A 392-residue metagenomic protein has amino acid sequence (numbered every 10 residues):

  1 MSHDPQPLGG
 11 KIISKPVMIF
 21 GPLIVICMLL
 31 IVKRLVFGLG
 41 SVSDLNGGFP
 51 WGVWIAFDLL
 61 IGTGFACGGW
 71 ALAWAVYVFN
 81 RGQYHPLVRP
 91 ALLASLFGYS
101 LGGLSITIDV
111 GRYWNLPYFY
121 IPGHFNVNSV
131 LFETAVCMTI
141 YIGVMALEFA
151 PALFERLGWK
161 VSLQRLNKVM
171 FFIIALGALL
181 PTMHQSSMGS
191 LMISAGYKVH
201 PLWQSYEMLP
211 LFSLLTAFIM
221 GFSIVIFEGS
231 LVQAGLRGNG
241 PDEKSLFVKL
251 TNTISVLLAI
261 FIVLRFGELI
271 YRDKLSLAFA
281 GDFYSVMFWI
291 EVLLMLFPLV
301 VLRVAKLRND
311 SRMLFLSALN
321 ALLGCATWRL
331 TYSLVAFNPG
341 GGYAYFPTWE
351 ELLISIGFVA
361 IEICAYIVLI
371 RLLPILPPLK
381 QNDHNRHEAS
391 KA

Functional and structural regions predicted by a protein language model:
M1-L29, S41-L45, I121-H124, L334 (+2 more regions): Extramembrane terminal tails and long inter-domain/linker segments of multi-pass membrane proteins
G9-I13, G21-C27, Q83, I121-L307 (+1 more regions): Long, contiguous internal "core" modules enriched in hydrophobic/ aromatic residues
F20-S41, L104-I108, L179-L191, Y366 (+1 more regions): Alpha-helical transmembrane segments of multi-pass membrane proteins
V32-F49, V78-R81, L231: Membrane-interface helix-loop junction between the first two transmembrane segments
F49-N115: Membrane helical hairpin/interfacial module
V199-L202, D273-A280, L307-L314, S333-E350: Extracellular/periplasmic helix-loop-helix junctions in multi-pass membrane proteins
V263, R329, P374: Hydrophobic, well-ordered secondary-structure elements that form the walls of internal hydrophobic environments
M313-G324: Central hydrophobic cores of alpha-helical transmembrane segments in multi-pass integral membrane proteins
